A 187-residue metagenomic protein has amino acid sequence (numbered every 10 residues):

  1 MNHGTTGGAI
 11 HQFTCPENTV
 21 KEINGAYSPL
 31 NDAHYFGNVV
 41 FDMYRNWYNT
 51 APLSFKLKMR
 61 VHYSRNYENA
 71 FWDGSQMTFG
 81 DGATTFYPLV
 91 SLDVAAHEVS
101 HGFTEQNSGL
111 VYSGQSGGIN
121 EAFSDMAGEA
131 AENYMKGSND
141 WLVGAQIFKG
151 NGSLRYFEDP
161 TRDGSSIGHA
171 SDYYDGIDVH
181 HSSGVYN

Functional and structural regions predicted by a protein language model:
M1-F55, M77, G82-T84, E105 (+3 more regions): Acidic/polar low-complexity interaction segments
P29, F79-A95, S113, G137: Short pre-active-site segment immediately N-terminal to the catalytic Zn-binding motif
L30, L110-E121: Active-site metal-coordination segments of metallo-dependent hydrolases
Y44, D93-G109, E121-D125, E129: Active-site recognition of the HExxH zinc-binding catalytic motif
W47-R60, Y112-G117, M135-A145: Surface-exposed patches in mature extracellular/periplasmic domains of secreted proteins
V61-T78: Catalytic zinc-binding patch centered on the HExxH motif and its immediate surroundings that defines zinc-dependent
W72, S116-S166: Post-HExxH zinc-binding segment in Zn-dependent metallohydrolases
L154-N187: Active-site-proximal alpha-helical
